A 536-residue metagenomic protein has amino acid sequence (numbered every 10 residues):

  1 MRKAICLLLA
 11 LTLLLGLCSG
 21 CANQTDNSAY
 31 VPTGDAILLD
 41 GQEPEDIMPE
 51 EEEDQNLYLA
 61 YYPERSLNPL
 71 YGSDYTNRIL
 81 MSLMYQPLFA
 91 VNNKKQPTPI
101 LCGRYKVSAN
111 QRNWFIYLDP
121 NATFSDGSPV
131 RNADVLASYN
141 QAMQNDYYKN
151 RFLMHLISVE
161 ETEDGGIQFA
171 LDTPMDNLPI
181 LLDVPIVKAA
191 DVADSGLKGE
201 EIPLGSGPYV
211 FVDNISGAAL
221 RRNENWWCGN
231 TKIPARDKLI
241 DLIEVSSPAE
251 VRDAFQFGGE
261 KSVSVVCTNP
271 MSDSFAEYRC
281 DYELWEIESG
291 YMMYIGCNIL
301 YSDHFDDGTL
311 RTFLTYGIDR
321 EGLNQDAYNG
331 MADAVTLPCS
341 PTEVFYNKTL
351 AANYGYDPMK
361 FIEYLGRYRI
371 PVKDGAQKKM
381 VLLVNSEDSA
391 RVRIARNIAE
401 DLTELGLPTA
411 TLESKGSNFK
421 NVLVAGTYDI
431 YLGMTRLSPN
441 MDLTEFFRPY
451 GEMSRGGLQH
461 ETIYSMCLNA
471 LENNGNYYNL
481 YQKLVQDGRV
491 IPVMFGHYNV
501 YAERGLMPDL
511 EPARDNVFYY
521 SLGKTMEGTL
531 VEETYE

Functional and structural regions predicted by a protein language model:
L59-A109, Y117, N140, L204: N-terminal lobe/hinge region of extracytoplasmic solute-binding protein
Y61-M81, L101-C102, S128, L178-P185 (+4 more regions): A structural "hinge/loop" feature
K106, N150-A193, V210-D213: Surface-exposed binding/hinge segments that line and control ligand-binding clefts or catalytic entry sites
N132-S138, D237-K238, Y291-T336, K378-S389 (+1 more regions): Alpha-helical secondary-structure segments
L182-L239, A249, T534-Y535: Gly/Pro-rich hinge or "lid" segments in bacterial periplasmic/extracellular proteins
W226-F275: Ligand-site clamp/hinge motif
D306-E400, E532: Append "and occasionally in soluble cytosolic enzymes with long acidic Gly/Pro-rich linkers
A410-F419, T444-M507, T529-E536: Extracytoplasmic/peripheral linker and loop segments enriched in polar/acidic and small residues with frequent Thr/Pro
